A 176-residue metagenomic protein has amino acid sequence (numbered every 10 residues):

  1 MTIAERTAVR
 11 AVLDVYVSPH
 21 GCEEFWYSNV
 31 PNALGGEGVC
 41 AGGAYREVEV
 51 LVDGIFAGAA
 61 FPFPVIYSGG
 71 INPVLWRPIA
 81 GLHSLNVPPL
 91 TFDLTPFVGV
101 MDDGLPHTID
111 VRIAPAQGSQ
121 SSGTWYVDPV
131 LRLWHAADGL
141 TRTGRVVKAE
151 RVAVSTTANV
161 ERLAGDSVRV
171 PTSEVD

Functional and structural regions predicted by a protein language model:
M1, T143-D176: Activation corresponds to long, low-complexity, non-globular regions
M1-I3, Y16-C22, W26-T143, V160: Beta-strand-rich ligand-recognition modules
T7-R10, L105: Loop/turn elements at helix/coil->beta-strand transitions in domains of secreted/extracellular proteins
A11-V15: Beta-rich globular "head" domains
